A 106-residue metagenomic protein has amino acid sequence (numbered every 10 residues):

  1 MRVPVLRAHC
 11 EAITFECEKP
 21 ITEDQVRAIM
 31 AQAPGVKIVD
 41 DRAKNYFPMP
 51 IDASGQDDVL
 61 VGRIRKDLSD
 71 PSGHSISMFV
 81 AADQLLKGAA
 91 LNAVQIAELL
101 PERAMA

Functional and structural regions predicted by a protein language model:
M1-S77: C-terminal substrate-binding/catalytic lobe of Rossmann-fold NAD(P)-dependent oxidoreductases
D70-A106: Generic C-terminus detector
